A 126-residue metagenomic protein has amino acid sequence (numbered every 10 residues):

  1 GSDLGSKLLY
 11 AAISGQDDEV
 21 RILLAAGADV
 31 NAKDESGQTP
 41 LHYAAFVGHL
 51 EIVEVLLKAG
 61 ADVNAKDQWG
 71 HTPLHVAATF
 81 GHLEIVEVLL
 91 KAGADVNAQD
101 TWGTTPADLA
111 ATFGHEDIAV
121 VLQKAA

Functional and structural regions predicted by a protein language model:
G1-A26: Intrinsically disordered, low-complexity regulatory segments in ankyrin-centric signaling systems
G1-K7, A92, A111-A126: Ankyrin-repeat-protein effector appendages
D3, E35-S36, Q68-W69, T101-W102: Ankyrin repeat start-site detector
Y10-G15, Y43-H49, V76-H82, L109-H115: Ankyrin repeat A-helix N-terminal signature
Q16-L24, H49-L57, H82-L90, H115-Q123: Ankyrin repeat structural motif
